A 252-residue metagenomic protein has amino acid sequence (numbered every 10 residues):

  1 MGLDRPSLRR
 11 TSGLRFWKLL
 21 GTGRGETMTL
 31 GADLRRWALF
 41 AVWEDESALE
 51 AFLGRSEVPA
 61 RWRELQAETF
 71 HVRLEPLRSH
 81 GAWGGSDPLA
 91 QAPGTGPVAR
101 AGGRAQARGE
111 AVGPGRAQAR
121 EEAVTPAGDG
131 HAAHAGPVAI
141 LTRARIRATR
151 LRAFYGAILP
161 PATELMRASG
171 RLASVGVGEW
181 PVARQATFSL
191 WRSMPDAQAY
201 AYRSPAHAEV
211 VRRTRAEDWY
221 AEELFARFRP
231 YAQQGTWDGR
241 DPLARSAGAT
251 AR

Functional and structural regions predicted by a protein language model:
M1-R36, E46-F52, E64-A186, P195-R203 (+1 more regions): Short S/T/G/P-rich N-terminal loop/turn motif that feeds into the first structured element of a domain
D4, S56-E57, S204, T214: Alpha-helix boundary/capping residues
V42-D45, R192: Extracellular/lumenal glycan-associated surfaces
E57-R63, A208-E209: A common structural junction motif
R63, R215-E217: A general structural signal for short secondary-structure junctions and capping/turn motifs
W191-A208, R213-R215: Active-site/pore-lining binding-face segments in mid-to-C-terminal subdomains
Y220: An exposed tryptophan-centered "aromatic clamp" motif
